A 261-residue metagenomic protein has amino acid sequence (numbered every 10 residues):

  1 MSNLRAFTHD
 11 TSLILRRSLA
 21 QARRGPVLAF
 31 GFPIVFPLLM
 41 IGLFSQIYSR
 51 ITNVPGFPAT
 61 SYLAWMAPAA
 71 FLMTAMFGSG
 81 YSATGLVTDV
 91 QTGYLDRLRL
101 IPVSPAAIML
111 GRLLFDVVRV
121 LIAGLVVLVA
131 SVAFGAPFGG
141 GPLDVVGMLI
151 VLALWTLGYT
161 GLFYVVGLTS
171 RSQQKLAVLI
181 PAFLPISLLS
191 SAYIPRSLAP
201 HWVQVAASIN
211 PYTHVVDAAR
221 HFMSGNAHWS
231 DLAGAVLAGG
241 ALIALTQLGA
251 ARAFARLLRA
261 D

Functional and structural regions predicted by a protein language model:
M1-F36: Aromatic- and glycine-rich beta-strand/loop motifs that create alpha-glucan
M1-L13, Y159, W202-T213: Short, membrane-interfacial amphipathic segments enriched in basic
L39-Q46, Y62-F134, F163, L179-A182 (+1 more regions): Hydrophobic alpha-helical transmembrane segments of multi-pass membrane transport proteins
F44-N53, F77, S131-L143, G167-S172 (+2 more regions): Short helix-capping/hinge motifs at transmembrane helix termini and TM-loop junctions
Y48-S49, G167-I209, T213: Transmembrane helix segments
P105-P181, A227-A251: Alpha-helical transmembrane segments and their short interhelical loops
G139, S190-A244: Membrane-interfacial helix-loop-helix junctions in multi-pass membrane proteins
F254-D261: Short cytosolic juxtamembrane segments of multi-pass membrane proteins
